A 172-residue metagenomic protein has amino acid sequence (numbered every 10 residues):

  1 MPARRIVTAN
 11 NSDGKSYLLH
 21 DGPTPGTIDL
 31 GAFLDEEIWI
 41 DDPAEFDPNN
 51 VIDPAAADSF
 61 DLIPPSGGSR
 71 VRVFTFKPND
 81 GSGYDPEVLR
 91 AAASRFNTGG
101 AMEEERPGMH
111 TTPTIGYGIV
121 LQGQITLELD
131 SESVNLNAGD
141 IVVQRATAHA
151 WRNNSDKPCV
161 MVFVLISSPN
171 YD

Functional and structural regions predicted by a protein language model:
M1-A56: N-terminal leader/capping segments at the start of a protein or of a new domain
A9-N11, K15-H20, P25-T27, T98 (+1 more regions): Double-stranded beta-helix
D21-P23, T75, D130: Short clusters of small/polar residues that mark proteolytic maturation junctions
E45-D53, D58-A93: Active-site environment of non-heme Fe oxygenases that use a 2-His-1-carboxylate facial triad
G68-S69, K77-G81, T126, S133 (+2 more regions): Ligand-binding loop in jelly-roll beta-barrel domains
R72-T112, R145-A148: Conserved short histidine dyad/triad with adjacent acidic residue
E104-T112, Y117-A138: A short beta-strand-loop-beta hairpin characteristic of the jelly-roll/cupin
